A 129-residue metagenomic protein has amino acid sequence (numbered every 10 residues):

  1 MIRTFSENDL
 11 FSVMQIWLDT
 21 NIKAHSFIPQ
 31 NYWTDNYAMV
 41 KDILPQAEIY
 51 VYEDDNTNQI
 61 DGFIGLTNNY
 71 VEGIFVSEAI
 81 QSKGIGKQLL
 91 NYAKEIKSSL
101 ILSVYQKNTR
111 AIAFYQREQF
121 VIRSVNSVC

Functional and structural regions predicted by a protein language model:
M1-Q15: A short beta-loop-alpha structural element at the N-terminal edge of CoA-dependent acyl/N-acetyltransferase catalytic
M14-K41: Conserved GNAT-fold acetyl-CoA-binding loop/helix
A38-V51, Y70: A short helix-loop-beta-strand connector motif used in the catalytic cores of GNAT acetyltransferases and, in some
E48-G62: Conserved beta-hairpin
Y70-Q81, V104-Y105: A short, internal acetyl-CoA/4′-phosphopantetheine-binding micro-motif in the GNAT/acyltransferase core
S82-E95, I112-R117: Conserved acetyl-CoA-binding loop-helix of GNAT-fold acetyltransferases
E95-K107: Conserved GNAT acetyl-CoA-binding A-motif
Q116-N126: Conserved acetyl-CoA-binding loop of GNAT-fold acetyltransferases
